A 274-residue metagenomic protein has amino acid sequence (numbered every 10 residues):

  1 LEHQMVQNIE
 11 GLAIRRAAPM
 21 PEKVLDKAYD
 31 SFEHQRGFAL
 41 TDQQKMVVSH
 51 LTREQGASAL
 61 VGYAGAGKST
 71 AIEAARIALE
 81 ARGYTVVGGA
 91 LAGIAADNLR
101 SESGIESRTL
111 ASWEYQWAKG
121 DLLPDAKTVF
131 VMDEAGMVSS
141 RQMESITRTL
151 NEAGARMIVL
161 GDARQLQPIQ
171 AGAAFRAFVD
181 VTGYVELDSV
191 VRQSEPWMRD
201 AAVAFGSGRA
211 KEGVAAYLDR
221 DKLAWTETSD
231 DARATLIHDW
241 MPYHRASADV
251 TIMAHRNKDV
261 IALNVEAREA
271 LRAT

Functional and structural regions predicted by a protein language model:
E2-S103, N264: Conserved helicase NTPase catalytic core signature
Q4, N8-R16, V24, S31-E33 (+3 more regions): Conserved helicase motor core of P-loop NTPases
H34-G37, G65, T109, E134-M137 (+1 more regions): Short, flexible loop segments at the rims of nucleotide/cofactor-binding pockets, characterized by
A39, Q43, V138-Q142, A232: Short secondary-structure boundary/capping elements
S58-D219: ASCE P-loop NTPase helicase motor core
